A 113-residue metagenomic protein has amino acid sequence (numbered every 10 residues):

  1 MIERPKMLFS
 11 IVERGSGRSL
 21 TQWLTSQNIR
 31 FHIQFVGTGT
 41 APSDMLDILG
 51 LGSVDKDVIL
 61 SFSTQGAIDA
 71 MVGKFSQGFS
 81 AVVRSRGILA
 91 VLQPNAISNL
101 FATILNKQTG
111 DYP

Functional and structural regions predicted by a protein language model:
M1-P113: Positively charged, small/polar-rich N-terminal and surface patches that mediate targeting and assembly and bind
